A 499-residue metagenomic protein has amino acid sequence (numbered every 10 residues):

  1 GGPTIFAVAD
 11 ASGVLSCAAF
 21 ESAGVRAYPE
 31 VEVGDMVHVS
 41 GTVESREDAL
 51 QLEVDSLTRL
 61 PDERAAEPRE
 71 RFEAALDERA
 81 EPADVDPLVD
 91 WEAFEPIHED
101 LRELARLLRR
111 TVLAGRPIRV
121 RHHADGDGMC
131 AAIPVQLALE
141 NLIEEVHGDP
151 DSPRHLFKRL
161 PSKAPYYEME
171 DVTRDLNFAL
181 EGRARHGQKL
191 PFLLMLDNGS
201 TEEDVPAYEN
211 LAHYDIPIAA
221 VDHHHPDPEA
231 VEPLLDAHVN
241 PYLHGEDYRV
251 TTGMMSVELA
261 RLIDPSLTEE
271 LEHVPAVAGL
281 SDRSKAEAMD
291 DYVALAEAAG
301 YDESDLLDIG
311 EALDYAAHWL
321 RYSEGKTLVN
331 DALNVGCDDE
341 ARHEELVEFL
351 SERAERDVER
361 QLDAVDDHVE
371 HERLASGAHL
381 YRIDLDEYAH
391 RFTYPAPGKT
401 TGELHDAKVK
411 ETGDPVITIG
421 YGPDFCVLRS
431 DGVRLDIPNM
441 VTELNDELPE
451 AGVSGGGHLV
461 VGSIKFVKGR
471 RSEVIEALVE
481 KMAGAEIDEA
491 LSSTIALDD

Functional and structural regions predicted by a protein language model:
G1-G2, G41: Structural detector for short beta-strands of small beta-barrel domains
G2-A23: OB-fold (S1/OB) nucleic-acid-binding surfaces
A18-F20, G126-D127, N141-A219, P226-E229: N-terminal small/polar loop signature for handling phosphorylated ligands or for N-terminal nucleophile
S22-S40: Short nucleic-acid-contacting surface segments enriched for D/E, G, S/T with interspersed K/R
S40-A74: OB-fold/S1-family single-stranded nucleic acid-binding modules
R71-V120, G128-M129, L137-N141: An N-terminal, well-structured beta->alpha segment
L113-R119, A124-G128, P228-D386, G402-H405: A structured phosphate/pyrophosphate-recognition subdomain
P265, G377-D499: Glycine-rich, acidic loop segments that terminate in or are immediately followed by a histidine
